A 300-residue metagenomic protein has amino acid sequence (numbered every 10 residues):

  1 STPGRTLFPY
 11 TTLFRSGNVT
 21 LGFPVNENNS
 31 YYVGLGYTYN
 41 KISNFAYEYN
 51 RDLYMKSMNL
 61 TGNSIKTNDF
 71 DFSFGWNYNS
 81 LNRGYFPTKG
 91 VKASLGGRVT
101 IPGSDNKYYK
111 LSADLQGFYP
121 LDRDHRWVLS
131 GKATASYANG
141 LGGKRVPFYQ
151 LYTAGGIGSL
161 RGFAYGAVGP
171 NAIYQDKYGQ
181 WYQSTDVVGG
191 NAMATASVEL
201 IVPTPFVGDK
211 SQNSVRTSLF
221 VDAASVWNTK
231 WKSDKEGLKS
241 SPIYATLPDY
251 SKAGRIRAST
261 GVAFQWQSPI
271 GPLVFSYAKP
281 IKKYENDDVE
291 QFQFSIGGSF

Functional and structural regions predicted by a protein language model:
S1-T6: Short, exposed "boundary/linker" segments that immediately precede the start of a downstream structural module
P9-Y85, V91-K92, R161-G162, V168-K177 (+4 more regions): Gram-negative/organellar outer-membrane beta-barrel architecture
G22, S112, Q116, K132-T134 (+3 more regions): Short, well-ordered alpha-helical packing segments
A46-S214, L219-K230, D234-T246: C-terminal outer-membrane beta-barrel translocator/porin domains of Gram-negative envelope proteins and their
A194, N213-T217, I256-T260, S268-L273 (+1 more regions): A short pocket-lining beta-strand/turn micro-motif at the edge of beta-sheets
V221, W266-I270, F300: A generic beta-sheet turn/junction motif
G237-I281: C-terminal structured "cap/appendage" subdomains that terminate the fold
